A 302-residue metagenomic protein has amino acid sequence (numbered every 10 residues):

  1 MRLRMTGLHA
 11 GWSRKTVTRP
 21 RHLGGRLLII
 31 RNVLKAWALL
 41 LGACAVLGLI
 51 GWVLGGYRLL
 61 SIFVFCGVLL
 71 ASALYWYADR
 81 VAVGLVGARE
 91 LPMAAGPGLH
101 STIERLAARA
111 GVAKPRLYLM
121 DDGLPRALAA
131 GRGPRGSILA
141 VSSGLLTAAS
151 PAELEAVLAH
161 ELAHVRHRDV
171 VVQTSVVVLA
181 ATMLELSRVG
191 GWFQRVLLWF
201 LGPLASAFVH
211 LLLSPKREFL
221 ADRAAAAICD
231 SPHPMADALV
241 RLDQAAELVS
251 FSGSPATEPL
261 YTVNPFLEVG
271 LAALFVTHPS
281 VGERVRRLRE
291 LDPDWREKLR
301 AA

Functional and structural regions predicted by a protein language model:
R2-L128, A180-P215, F219, C229 (+2 more regions): Hydrophobic or amphipathic, alpha-helical segments that drive membrane association/targeting
D79, I103, V141, A156-H164 (+2 more regions): Active-site recognition of the HExxH zinc-binding catalytic motif
L91, S143-A156, P215: Short pre-active-site segment immediately N-terminal to the catalytic Zn-binding motif
R109-G136, S206, A226-A302: Active-site-proximal gating segments in proteases and membrane effectors
A127-P151: Active-site scaffold of zinc-dependent metalloenzymes
T147, P151-A152, A159, R168-Q173: Hydrophobic, well-structured modules enriched for small/aliphatic residues and gly/pro motifs, marking either
L162-A181, G190, H233: Catalytic Zn2+-binding segment of zinc metalloproteases
